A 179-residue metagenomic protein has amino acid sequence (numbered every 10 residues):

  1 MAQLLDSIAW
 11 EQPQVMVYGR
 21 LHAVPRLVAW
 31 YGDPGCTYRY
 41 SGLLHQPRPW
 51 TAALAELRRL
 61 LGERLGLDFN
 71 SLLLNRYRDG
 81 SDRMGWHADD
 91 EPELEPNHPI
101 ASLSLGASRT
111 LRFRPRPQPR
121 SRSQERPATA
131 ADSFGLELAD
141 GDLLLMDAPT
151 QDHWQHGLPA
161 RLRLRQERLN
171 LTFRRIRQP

Functional and structural regions predicted by a protein language model:
M1-P179: Non-heme Fe(II) oxygenase metal-center motifs and adjacent flexible, charged/small-residue loops
